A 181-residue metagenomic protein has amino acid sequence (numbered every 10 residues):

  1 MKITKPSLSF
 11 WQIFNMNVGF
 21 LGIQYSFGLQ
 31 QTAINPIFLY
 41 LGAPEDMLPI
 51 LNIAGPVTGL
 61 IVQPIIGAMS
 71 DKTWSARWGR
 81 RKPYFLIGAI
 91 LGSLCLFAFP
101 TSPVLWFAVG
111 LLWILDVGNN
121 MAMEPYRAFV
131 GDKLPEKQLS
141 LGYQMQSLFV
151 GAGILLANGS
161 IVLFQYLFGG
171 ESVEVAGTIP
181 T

Functional and structural regions predicted by a protein language model:
K2-T58: Helix-loop boundary and gating motifs at the non-cytosolic
L21, G88, G92-P125: Hydrophobic core of transmembrane alpha-helices in multi-pass small-molecule transporters, especially MFS/SLC-type
P36, Y40, K72, I154-P180: Transmembrane alpha-helix termini and helix-breaking/packing motifs in multi-pass membrane transporters
L48-W74, L94, A152-N158: Central cavity-lining transmembrane alpha-helices of secondary-active solute carriers, predominantly the Major
T58-L60, S140-Y166: Glycine-rich segments within core transmembrane alpha-helices of 12-TM secondary carriers
I61-L105: Conserved MFS/SLC helix-loop-helix module at the cytosolic interface between two early adjacent transmembrane helices
W113-L148: Cytoplasmic helix-loop-helix junction between adjacent transmembrane helices in 12-TM secondary transporters
